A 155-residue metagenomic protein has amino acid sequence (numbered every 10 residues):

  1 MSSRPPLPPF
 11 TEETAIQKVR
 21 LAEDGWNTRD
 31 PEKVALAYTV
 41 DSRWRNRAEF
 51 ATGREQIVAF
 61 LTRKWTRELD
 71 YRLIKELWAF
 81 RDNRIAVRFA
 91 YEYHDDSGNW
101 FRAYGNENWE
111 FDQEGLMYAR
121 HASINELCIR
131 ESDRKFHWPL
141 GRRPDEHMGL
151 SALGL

Functional and structural regions predicted by a protein language model:
M1-V40, L150-L155: Short, low-complexity N-terminal intrinsically disordered segments enriched in polar/charged residues
S2-F10, A59-L155: A beta-strand edge to alpha-helix "cap/lid" segment located at domain peripheries
D24-N27, T39, R43, T62-D70: Short helix-capping and hinge/turn segments at secondary-structure transitions, especially at repeat and domain
R43-T62: Short solvent-exposed beta->alpha transition segments
